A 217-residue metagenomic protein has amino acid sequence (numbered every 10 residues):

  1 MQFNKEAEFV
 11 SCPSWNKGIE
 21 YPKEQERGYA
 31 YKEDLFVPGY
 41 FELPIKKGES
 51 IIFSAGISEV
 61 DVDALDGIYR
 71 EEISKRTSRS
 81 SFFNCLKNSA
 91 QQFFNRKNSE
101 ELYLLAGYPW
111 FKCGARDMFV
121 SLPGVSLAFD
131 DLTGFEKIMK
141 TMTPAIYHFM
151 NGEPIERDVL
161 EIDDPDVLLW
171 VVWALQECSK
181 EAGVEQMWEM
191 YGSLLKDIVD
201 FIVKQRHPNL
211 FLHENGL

Functional and structural regions predicted by a protein language model:
M1-L217: Acidic, mature catalytic/reactive cores of soluble proteins
